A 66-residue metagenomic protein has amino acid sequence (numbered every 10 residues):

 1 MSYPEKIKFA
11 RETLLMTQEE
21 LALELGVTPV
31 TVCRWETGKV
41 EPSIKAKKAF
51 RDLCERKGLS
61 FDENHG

Functional and structural regions predicted by a protein language model:
M1-S2: A detector for short, charged/polar N-terminal pre-domain segments
K6, Q18, V27, P42-K45: Generic signature of intrinsically disordered, low-complexity, basic-rich segments and short cationic peptides
K6-E20, A49, K57: Short basic helix-loop element that most often maps to the first helix and adjoining turn of HTH DNA-binding modules
K8, C33-R34, S43, R51: Key DNA-contacting residues within the recognition helix of helix-turn-helix
E12, G26, T37-K39: Residue-level detection of the helix-turn-helix DNA-binding "recognition helix"
M16-R34: Short alpha-helical DNA-recognition segment
I44-E63: DNA major-groove recognition helix of helix-turn-helix/homeodomain DNA-binding modules
